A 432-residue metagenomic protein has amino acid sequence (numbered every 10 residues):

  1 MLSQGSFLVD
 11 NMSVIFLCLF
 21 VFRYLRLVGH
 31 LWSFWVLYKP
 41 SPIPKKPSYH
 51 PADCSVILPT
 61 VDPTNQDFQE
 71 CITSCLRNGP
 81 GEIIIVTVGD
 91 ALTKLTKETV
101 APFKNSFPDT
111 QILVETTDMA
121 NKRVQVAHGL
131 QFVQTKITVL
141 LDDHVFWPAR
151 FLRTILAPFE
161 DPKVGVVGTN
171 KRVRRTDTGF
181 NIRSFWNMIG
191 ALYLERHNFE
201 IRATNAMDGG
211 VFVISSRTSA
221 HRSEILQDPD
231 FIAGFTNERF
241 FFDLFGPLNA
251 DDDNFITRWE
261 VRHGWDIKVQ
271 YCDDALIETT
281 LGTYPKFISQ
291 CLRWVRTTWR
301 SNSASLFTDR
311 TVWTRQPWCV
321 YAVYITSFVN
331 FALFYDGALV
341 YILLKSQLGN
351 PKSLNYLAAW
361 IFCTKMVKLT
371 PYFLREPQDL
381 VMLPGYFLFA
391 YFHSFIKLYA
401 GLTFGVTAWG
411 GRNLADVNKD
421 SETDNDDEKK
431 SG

Functional and structural regions predicted by a protein language model:
M1, D10-S33, G190-R196, I201 (+3 more regions): Transmembrane alpha-helices
M1-T73: N-proximal low-complexity "stem/linker" segments adjacent to membrane-targeting elements
D10, W32-Y38, K46-S48, V320-A408: Membrane-embedded multi-pass helical conduit in multi-pass membrane proteins, especially envelope-biosynthetic
L27, M188, L192, Q290 (+6 more regions): Low-complexity, intrinsically disordered, cysteine-poor segments enriched in small/polar and charged residues
K46-W313, K429-S431: Non-transmembrane catalytic domains and loops of membrane-associated enzymes and transporters that build or traffic
W409-D420: Terminal cytosolic tails of multi-pass membrane transporters, especially the segment immediately following the final
D420-G432: Non-transmembrane, juxtamembrane loop and terminal tail segments of multi-pass eukaryotic membrane proteins
